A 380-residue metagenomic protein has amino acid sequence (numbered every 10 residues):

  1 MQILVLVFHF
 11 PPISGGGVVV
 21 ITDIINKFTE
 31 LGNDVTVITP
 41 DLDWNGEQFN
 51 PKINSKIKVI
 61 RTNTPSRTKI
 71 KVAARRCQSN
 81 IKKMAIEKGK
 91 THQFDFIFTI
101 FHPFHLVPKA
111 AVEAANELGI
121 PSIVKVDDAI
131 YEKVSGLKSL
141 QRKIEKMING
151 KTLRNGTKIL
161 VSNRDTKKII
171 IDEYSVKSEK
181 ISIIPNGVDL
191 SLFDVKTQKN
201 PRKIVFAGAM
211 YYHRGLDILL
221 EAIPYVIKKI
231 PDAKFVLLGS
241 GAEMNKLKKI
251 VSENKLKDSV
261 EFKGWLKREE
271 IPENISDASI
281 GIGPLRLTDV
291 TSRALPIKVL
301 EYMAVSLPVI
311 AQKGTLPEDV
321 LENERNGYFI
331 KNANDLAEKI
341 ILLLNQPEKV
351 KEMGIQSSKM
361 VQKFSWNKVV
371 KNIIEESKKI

Functional and structural regions predicted by a protein language model:
L4, L160, T197-I223, V236: Conserved donor-binding/catalytic core segment of Leloir-type glycosyltransferases
A74, Q78-I81, F96-L118, V124-V126 (+1 more regions): An aromatic- and histidine-rich active-site surface loop
E113-E117, I130, L140-I159: Membrane-proximal helix-turn-helix segments that form the acceptor-binding/catalytic region of lipid-linked
T157, S259, I275-S292, L307: Acidic donor-binding loop of glycosyltransferase active sites
D165, G187: Carbohydrate-associated surface elements
N245-P272: Nucleotide-activated donor-binding/catalytic signature segment of Leloir-type glycosyltransferases, i.e., the conserved
E322-N334, L342-E348: Conserved acidic donor-binding segment of nucleotide-sugar-dependent glycosyltransferases
L342, K349-K363, E375: A short, well-ordered alpha-helix in the C-terminal region of glycosyltransferases
